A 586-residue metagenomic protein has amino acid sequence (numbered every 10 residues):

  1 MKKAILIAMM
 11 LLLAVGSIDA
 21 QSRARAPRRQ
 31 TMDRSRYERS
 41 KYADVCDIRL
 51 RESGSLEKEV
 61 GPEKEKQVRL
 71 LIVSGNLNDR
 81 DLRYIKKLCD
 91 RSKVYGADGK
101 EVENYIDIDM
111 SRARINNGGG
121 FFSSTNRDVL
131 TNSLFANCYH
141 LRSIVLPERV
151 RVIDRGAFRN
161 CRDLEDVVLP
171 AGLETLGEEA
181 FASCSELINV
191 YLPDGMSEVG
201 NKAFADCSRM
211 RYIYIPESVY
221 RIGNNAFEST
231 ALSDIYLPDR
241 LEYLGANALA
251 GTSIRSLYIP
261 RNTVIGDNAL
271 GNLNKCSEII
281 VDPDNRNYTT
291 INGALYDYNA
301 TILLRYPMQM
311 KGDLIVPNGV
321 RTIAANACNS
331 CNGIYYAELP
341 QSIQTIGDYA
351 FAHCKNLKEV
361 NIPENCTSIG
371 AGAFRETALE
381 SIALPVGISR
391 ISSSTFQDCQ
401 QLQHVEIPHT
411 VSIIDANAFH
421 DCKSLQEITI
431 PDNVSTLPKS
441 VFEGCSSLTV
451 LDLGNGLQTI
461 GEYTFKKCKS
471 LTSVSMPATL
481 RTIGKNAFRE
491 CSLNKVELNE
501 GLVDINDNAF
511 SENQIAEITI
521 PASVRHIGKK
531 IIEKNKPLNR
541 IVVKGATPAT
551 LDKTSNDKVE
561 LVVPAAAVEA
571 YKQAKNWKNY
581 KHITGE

Functional and structural regions predicted by a protein language model:
M1-R28: Bacterial Sec-dependent N-terminal signal peptides
R29-L50: N-terminal low-complexity, Pro/Thr/Ser-rich intrinsically disordered segments that act as propeptides or flexible
A43-L50, R69-L77, A97-N126, Y139-V152 (+20 more regions): Structural signature of tandem-repeat unit edges
G54-K64, D81-D90, G119-F121, G156 (+7 more regions): Short, T/G/N/S-enriched strand-turn elements that build extracellular solenoid repeat scaffolds
R80-Y95, N126-T131: Well-ordered, non-membrane alpha-helical segments in soluble/globular domains
N132-L134, D154-A157, G177-A180, G200-A203 (+14 more regions): Consensus positions within tandem repeat domains that build extended binding/scaffold surfaces
A574-N579: Helix-loop-beta element that forms the nucleotide-linked donor phosphate-binding surface in glycosyltransferases
